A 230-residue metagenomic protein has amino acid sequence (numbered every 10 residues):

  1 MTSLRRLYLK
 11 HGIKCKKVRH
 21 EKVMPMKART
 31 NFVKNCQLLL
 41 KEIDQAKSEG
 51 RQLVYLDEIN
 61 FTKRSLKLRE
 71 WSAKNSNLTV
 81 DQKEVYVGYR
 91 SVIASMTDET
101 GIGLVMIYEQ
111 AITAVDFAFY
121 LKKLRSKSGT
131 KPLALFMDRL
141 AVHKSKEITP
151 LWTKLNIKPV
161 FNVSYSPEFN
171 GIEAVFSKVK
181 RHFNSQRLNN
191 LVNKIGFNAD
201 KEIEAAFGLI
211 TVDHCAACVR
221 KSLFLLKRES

Functional and structural regions predicted by a protein language model:
M1-M26, Q52, I59-F61: Conserved short alpha-helical interface segments
T2-S3, G50-R51, I172-S230: C-terminal anion-handling pockets and recognition modules
L4, D57-I59, A94-S95, L121 (+4 more regions): Generic structural signal for small/hydrophobic residues in well-ordered secondary structure, especially within
L9-I13, E58-T62, T97-G101, L140-V142 (+2 more regions): Short, solvent-exposed loop/turn segments at secondary-structure junctions
V33-K122: Extended, low-complexity cationic-aromatic segments
R64, A114-N162: RNase H-like DDE/DDD metal-dependent nuclease/strand-transfer catalytic core used by mobile genetic elements
L78-V85, T153-G171, L188-N189: RNase H-like polynucleotidyl transferase catalytic core
M137-R139, K146, F161-N184: RNase H-like two-metal-ion nuclease catalytic core shared by retroviral integrases and related mobile-element nucleases
